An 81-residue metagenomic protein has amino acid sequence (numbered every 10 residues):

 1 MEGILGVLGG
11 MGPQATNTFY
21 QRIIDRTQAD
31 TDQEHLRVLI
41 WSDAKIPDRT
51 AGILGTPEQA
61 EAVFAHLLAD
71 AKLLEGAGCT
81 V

Functional and structural regions predicted by a protein language model:
M1-H66: N-terminal glycine-rich anion-binding loop in soluble enzyme alpha/beta folds
L67-A71: Generic hydrophobic alpha-helical segments
K72-G78: Non-catalytic positions within long, well-ordered alpha-helices that form the structural scaffold/packing of enzyme
